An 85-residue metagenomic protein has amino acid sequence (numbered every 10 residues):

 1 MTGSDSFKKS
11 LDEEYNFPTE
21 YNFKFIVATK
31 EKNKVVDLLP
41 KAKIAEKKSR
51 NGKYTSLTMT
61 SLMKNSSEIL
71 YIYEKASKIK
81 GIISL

Functional and structural regions predicted by a protein language model:
M1-S56, L62-L85: Long, contiguous binding/interaction regions
